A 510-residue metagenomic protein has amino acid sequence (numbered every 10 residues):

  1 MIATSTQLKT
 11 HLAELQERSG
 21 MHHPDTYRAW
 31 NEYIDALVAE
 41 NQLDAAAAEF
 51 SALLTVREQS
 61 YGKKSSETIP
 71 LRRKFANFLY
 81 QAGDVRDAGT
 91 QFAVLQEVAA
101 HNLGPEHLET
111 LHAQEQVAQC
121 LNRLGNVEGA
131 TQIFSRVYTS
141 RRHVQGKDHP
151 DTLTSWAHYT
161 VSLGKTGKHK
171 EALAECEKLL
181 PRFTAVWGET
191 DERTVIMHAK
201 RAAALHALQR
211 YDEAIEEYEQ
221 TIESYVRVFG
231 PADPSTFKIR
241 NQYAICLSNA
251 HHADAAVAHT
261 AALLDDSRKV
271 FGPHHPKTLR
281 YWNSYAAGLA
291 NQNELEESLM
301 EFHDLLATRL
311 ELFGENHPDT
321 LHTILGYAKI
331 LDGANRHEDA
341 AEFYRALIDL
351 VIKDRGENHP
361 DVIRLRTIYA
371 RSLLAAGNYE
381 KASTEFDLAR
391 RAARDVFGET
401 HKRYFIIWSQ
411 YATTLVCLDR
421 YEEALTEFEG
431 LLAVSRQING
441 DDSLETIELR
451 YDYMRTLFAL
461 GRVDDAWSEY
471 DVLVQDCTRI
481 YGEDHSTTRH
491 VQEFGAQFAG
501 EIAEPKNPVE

Functional and structural regions predicted by a protein language model:
M1-E510: Intrinsic-disorder-linked linear interaction elements in eukaryotic regulatory proteins
